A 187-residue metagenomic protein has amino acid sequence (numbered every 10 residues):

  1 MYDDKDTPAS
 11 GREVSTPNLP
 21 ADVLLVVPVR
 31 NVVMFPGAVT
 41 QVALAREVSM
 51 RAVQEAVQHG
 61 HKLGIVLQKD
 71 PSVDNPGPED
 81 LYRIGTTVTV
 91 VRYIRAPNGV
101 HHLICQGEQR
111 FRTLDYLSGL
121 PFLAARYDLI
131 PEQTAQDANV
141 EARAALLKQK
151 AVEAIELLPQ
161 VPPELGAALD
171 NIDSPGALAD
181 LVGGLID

Functional and structural regions predicted by a protein language model:
M1-D187: N-terminal low-complexity, acidic/polar interaction/targeting segments
